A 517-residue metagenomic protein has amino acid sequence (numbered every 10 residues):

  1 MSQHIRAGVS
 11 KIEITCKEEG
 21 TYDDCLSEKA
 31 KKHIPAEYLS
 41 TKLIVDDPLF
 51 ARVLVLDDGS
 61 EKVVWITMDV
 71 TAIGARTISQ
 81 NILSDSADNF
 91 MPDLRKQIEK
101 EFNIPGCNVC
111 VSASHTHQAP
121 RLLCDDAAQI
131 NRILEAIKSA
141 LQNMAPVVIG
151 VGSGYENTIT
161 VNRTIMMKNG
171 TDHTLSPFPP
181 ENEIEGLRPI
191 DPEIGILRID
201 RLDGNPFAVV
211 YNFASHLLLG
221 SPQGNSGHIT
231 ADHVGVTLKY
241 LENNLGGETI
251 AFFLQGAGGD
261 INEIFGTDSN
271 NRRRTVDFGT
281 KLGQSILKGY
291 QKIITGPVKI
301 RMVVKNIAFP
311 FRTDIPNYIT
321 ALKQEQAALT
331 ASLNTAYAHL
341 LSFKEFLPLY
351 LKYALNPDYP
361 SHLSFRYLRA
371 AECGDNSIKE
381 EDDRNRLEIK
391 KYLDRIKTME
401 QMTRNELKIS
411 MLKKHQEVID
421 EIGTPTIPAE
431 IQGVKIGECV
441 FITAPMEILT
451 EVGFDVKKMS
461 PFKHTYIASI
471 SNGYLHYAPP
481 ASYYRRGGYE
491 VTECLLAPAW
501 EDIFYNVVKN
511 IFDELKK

Functional and structural regions predicted by a protein language model:
M1-K517: Non-catalytic substrate/cofactor recognition surfaces at enzyme active-site rims
